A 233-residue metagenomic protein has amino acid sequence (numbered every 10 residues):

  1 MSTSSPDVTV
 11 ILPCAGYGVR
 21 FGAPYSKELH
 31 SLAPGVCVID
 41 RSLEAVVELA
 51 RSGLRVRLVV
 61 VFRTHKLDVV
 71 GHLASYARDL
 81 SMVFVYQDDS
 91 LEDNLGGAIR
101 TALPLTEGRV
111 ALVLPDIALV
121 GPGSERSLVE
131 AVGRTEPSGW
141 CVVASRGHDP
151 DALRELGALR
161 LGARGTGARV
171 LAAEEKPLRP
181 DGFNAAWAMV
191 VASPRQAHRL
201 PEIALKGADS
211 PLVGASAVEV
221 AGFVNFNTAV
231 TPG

Functional and structural regions predicted by a protein language model:
S2-V69: N-terminal glycine-rich phosphate-binding loop and ensuing alpha1 helix
S5, G53, A77-D79, T135-P137 (+1 more regions): Short, well-ordered coil/turn elements that cap or connect secondary structure elements
G16, D116, T228: Active-site glycine-centered loops adjacent to acidic/histidine catalytic or metal-binding residues that shape
L29, F84-V85, W140-V142, G214-A217 (+1 more regions): Conserved beta-strand scaffold positions in the cores of enzyme catalytic domains, especially in NTP/NDP-utilizing
V38-S42, G97-T101, L171-A172: Well-ordered alpha-helical segments embedded in enzymatic catalytic cores
V61-R63, V85-D88, A144-S145, A173-K176 (+1 more regions): Conserved beta-strand termini and adjacent loop/short-helix elements that scaffold enzyme active sites in alpha/beta
L67-A163: Conserved beta-loop-beta/alpha segment of the NTase-like Rossmann-fold superfamily that binds/positions NTPs
A111, E125-V129, G133, G162-G233: Catalytic-core segments of class I nucleotidyltransferases/pyrophosphorylases that form NMP-activated intermediates
